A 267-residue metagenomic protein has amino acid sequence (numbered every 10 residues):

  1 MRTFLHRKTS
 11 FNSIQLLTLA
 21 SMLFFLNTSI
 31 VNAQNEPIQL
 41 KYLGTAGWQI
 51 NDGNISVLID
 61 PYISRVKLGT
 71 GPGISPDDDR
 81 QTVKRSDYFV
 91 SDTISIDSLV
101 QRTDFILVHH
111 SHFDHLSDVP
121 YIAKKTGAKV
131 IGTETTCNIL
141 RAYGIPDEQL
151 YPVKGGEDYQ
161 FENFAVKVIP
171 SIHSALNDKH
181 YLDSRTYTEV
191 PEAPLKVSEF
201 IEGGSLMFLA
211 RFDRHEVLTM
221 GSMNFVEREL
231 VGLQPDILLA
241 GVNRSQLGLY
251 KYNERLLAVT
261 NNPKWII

Functional and structural regions predicted by a protein language model:
M1-T18: Bacterial N-terminal signal peptides that target proteins for export
Q15-T28: Bacterial N-terminal signal peptides
S29-A33: Sec/Tat signal peptide C-region and signal peptidase I cleavage site
N35-E36, E134-L206, R211-D213: Metallo-beta-lactamase
I55-L107, H112, S117-Y121, L182-A193 (+1 more regions): Pre-active-site segment of Zn-dependent metallo-hydrolases
S56-P76, F164, V168-Y181, A258-V259 (+1 more regions): Short, solvent-exposed beta-strand-terminating loops
I59-D60, V83, R102-S111, I131-T133 (+3 more regions): Active-site neighborhood of phospho(di)ester-bond hydrolases with catalytic His/Asp-centered motifs
V190-V259: Active-site-proximal loop/helix segments of hydrolase catalytic cores
